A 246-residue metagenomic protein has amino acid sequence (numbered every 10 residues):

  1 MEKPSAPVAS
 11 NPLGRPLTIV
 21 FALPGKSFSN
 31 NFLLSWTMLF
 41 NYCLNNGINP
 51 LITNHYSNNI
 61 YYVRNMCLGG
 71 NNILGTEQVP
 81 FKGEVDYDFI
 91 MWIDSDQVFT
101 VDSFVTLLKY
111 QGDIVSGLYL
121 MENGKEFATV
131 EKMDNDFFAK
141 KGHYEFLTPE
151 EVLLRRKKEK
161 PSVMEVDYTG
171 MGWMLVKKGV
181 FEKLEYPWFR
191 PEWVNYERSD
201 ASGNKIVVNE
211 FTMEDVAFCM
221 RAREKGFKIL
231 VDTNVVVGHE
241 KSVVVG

Functional and structural regions predicted by a protein language model:
M1-Y62: N-proximal low-complexity "stem/linker" segments adjacent to membrane-targeting elements
E2-V20, K183-G246: C-terminal catalytic/acceptor-binding lobe
L44, L108, R223: Anion (oxyanion) recognition and catalysis
N49, D96, D113, K228: Residue-level detector of anion-binding/catalytic polar loops
I60-G83, M220: Short, conserved alpha-helix that lines the donor NDP-sugar binding/gating region of sugar-transfer enzymes
T76-T100: Short beta-strand-to-loop acidic/aromatic patch adjacent to the donor-nucleotide binding site
V85-Y87, G112, F227: Short, high-confidence coil segments that cap the C-terminus of an alpha-helix and link into the following beta-strand
T100-R198: Conserved catalytic core of nucleotide-sugar-dependent glycosyltransferases
